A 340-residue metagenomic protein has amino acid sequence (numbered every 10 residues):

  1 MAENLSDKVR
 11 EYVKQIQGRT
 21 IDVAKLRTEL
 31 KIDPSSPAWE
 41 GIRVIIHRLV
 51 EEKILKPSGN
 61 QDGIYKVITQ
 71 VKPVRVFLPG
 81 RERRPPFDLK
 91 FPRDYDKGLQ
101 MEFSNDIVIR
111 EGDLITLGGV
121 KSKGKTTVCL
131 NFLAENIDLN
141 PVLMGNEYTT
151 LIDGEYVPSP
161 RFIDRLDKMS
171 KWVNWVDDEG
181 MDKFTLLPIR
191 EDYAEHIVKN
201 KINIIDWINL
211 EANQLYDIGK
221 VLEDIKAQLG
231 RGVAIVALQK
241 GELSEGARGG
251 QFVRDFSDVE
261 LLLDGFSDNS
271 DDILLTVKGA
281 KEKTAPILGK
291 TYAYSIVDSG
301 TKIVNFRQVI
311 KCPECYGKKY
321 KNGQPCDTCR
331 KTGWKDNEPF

Functional and structural regions predicted by a protein language model:
N4-D7, I16-Q17, N105-R110, G119-V120 (+6 more regions): Conserved inter-motif catalytic segment of the P-loop NTP-binding fold
G18-D33: Short acidic, hydrophobic short linear motifs in intrinsically disordered regions
S36-R48: Short amphipathic alpha-helical interaction segments
V50-N60: A short, conserved structural fragment
N60-R81: Short, cationic-aromatic polyanion-contact patches
V74-F103: N-terminal pre-Walker A segment at the start of P-loop NTPase domains
L117-G118, S122, Y216-E314, K318 (+1 more regions): Phosphate-binding/switch region of NTP-binding enzymes
V128: Hydrophobic positions on the alpha1 helix immediately C-terminal to the Walker A/P-loop
